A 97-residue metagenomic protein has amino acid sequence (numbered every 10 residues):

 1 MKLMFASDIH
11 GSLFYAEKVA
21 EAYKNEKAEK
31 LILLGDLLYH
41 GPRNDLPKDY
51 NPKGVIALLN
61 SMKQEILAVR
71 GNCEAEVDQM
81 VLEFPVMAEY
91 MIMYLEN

Functional and structural regions predicted by a protein language model:
K2-E96: Core catalytic region of metal-dependent phosphoesterases/phosphodiesterases, especially metallo-beta-lactamase-like
